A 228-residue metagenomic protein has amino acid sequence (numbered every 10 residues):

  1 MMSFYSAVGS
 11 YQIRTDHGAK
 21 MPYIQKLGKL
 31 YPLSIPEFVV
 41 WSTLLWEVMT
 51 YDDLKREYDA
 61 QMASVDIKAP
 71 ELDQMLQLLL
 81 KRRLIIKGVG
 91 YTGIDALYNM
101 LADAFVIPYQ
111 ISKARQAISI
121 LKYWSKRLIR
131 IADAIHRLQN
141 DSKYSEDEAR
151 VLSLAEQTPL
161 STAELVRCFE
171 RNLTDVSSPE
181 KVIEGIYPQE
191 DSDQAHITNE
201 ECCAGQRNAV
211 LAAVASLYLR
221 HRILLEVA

Functional and structural regions predicted by a protein language model:
M2-M49, D59: Short, amphipathic alpha-helical interface elements at domain boundaries that mediate macromolecular binding
Y31-A228: Long, charge-rich, low-complexity alpha-helical segments
